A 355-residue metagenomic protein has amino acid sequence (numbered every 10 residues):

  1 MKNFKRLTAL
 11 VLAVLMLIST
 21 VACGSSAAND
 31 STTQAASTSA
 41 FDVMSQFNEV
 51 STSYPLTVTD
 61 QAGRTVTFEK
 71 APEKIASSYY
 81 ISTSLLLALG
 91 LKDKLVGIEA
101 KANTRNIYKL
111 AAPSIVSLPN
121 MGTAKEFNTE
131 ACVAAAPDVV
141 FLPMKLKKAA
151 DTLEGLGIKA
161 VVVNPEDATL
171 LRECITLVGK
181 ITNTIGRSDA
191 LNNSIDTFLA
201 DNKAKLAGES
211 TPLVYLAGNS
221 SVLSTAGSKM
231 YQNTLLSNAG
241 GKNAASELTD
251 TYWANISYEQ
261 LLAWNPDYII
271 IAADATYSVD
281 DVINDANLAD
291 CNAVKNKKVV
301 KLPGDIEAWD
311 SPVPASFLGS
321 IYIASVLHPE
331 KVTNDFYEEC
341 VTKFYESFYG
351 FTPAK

Functional and structural regions predicted by a protein language model:
M1-V11: Bacterial N-terminal signal peptides that target proteins for export
M16-T20: Hydrophobic core
V21-T33: Bacterial lipoprotein signal-peptidase II cleavage site
T32-T59, F68-E69: N-terminal low-complexity, Pro/Thr/Ser-rich intrinsically disordered segments that act as propeptides or flexible
T65-T67, K148-S224, A245-E247, K301-K355: Extracytoplasmic substrate-binding proteins
S77-A135, V139-F141, K145, A244: A short, structured surface patch at a secondary-structure boundary
M121, T129-L142, I158, S257-A273: Proline-aspartate-enriched helix->loop->beta-strand connector
T225-W253, S257: Alpha-helical, coiled-coil/dimerization segments enriched in small aliphatic residues
